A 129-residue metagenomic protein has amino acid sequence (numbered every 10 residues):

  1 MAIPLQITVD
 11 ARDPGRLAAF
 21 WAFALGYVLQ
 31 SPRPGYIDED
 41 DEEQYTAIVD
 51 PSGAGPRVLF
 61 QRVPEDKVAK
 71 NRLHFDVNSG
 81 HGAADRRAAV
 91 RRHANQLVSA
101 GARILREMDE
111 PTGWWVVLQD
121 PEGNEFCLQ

Functional and structural regions predicted by a protein language model:
M1-A2, V77: General secondary-structure edge motif
A2-V9, F23, T46-Q61, D66-K67 (+1 more regions): Vicinal oxygen chelate
T8-D10, D76-G80: Short hydrophobic/aromatic beta-strand micro-patches that form the beta-sheet surface supporting nucleotide- or nucleic
D10-R57: Core segments of cupin and vicinal oxygen chelate
R16-A18, A83-R92: Short, conserved charged micro-motifs
G26, G80, L128: Residue-level marker of positions within ordered structural domains that often coincide with functionally constrained
E65-D66, G80-G82: Short Gly/Pro-enriched loop/turn and capping motifs at secondary-structure junctions
R72-L73: Eukaryotic phosphotyrosine signaling hubs
